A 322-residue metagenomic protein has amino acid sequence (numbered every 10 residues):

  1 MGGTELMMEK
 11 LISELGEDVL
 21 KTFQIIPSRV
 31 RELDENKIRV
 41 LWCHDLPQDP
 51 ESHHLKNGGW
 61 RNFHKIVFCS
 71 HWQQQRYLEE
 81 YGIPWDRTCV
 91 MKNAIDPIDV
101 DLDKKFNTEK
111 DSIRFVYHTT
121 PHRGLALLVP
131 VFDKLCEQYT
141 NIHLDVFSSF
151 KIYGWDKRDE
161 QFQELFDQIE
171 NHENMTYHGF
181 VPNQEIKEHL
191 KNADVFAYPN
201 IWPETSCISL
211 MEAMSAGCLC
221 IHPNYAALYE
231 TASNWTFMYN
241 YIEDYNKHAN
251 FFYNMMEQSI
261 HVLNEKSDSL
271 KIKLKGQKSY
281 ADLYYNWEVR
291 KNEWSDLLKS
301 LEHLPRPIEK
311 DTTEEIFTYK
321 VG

Functional and structural regions predicted by a protein language model:
M1-L33: N-terminal pre-catalytic "stem/leader" segment of glycosyltransferase-like enzymes
G3-L6, S267-I308: A charged, aromatic-enriched C-terminal amphipathic alpha-helix characteristic of glycosyltransferases across folds
H64-L78, I83-V100: Donor nucleotide-sugar binding/catalytic pocket of nucleotide-sugar-dependent glycosyltransferases
F106-G124, V129-F132, C136, D145: Conserved donor-binding/catalytic core segment of Leloir-type glycosyltransferases
D159-Q184: Nucleotide-activated donor-binding/catalytic signature segment of Leloir-type glycosyltransferases, i.e., the conserved
K191-T205, C218: Acidic donor-binding loop of glycosyltransferase active sites
L219-H222, Y229: Short hydrophobic beta-strand element within catalytic cores of glycosyltransferases and related nucleotide-activated
Y229-H261: Change "using UDP/GDP/dTDP sugars" to "using nucleotide sugars
